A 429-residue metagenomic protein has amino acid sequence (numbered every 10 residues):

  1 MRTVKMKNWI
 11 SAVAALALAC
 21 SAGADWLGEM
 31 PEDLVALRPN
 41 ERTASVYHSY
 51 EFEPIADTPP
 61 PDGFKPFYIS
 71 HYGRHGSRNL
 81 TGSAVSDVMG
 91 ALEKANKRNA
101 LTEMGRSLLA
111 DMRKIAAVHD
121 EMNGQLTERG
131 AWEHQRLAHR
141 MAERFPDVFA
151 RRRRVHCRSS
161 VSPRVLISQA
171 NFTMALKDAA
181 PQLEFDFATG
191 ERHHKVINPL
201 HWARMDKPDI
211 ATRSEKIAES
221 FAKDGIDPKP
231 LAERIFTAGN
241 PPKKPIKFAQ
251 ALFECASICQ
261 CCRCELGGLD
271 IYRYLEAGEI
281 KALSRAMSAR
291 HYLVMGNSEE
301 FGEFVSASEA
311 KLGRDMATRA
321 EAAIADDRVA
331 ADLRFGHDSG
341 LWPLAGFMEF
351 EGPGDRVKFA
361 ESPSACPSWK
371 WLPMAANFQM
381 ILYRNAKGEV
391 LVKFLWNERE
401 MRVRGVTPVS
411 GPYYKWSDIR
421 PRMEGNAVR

Functional and structural regions predicted by a protein language model:
M1-T3: Short, Lys/Arg-enriched N-terminal segments with co-localized hydrophobic residues within the first ~10-30 amino acids
K5-A15: Sec-dependent signal peptide recognition, specifically the positively charged N-region followed immediately by
A19-A22: N-terminal signal peptide c-region/cleavage motif recognized by signal peptidases
D25-H156, S160-D332, G336-R429: Signature for phosphate-centric chemistry
